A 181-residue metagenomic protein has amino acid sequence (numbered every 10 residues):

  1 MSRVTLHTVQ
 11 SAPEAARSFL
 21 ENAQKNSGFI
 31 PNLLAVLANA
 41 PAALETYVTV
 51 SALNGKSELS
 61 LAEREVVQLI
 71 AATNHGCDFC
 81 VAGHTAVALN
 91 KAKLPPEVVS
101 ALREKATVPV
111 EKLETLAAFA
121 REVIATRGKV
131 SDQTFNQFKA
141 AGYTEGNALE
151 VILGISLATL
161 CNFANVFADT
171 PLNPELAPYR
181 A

Functional and structural regions predicted by a protein language model:
M1-A181: Hydrophobic alpha-helical segments
